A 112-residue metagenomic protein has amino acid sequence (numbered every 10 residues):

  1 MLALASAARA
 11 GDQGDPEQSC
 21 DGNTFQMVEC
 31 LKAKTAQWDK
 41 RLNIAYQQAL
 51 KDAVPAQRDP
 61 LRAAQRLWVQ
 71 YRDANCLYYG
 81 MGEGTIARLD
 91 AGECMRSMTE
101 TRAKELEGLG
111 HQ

Functional and structural regions predicted by a protein language model:
M1-R9: Classic N-terminal secretory signal peptides
A8-Q112: N-terminal alpha-helical modules
